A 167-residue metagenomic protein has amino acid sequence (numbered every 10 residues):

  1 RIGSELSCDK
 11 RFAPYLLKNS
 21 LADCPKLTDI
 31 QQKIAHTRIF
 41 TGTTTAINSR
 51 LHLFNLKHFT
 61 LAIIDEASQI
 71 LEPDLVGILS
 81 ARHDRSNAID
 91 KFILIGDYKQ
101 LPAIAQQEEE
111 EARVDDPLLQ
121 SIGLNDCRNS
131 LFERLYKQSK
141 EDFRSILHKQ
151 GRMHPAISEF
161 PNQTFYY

Functional and structural regions predicted by a protein language model:
R1, Q31, T45-I47, L53-Y167: Conserved helicase motor core of SF1/SF2 NTP-dependent helicases
R1-F40, N162, Y166: ASCE P-loop NTPase motor cores of helicases and related translocases
